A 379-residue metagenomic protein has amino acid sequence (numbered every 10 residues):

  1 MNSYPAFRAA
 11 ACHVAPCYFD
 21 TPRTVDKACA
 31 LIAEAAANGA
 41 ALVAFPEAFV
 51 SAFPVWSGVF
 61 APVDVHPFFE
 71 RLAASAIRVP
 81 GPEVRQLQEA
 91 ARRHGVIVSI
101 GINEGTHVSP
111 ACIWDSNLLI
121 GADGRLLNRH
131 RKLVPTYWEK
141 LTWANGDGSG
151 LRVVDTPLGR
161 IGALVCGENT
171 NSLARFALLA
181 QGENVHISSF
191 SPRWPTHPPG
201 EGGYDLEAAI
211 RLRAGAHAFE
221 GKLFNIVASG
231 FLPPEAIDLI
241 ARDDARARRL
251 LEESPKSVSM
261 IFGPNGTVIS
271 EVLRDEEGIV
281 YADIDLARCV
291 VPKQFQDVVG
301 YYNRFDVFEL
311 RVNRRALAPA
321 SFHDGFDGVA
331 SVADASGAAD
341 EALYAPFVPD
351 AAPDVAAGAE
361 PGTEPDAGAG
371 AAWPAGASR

Functional and structural regions predicted by a protein language model:
M1-L42: N-terminal glycine-/serine-/threonine-rich phosphate-binding loop
A6-C17, S116, R129, V153 (+2 more regions): Active-site-proximal beta-strand elements of phosphoester/diester hydrolases
T21, A30-D123, P192-L223: Cys-nucleophile CN-hydrolase/nitrilase-fold catalytic domain and related Cys-dependent amidase chemistry that acts on
A76-S99, R160, C166-V280: CN hydrolase (nitrilase-like) catalytic-core segments centered on the catalytic cysteine and neighboring Lys/Glu
I100-I102, S116-L119, R152, S259-I261 (+1 more regions): Short beta-strand scaffold segments in enzyme catalytic cores
D123, N128-H130, V272: Short hydrophobic alpha-helix segments
T136-R152, G167-L173: Active-site glycine-rich loop that binds ribose-phosphate moieties when present
L223-N225, S229-R379: C-terminal beta-strand edge segments of enzyme domains
